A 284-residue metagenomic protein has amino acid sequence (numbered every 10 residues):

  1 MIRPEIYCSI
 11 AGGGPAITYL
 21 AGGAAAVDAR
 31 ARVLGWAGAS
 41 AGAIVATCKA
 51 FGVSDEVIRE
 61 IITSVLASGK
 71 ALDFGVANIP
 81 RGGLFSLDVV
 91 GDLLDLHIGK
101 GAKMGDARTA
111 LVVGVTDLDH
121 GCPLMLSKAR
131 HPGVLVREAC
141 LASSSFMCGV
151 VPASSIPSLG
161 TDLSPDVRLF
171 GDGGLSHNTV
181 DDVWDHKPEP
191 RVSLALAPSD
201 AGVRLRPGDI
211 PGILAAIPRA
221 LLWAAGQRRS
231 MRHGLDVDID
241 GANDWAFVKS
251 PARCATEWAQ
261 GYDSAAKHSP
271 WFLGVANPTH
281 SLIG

Functional and structural regions predicted by a protein language model:
M1-A37, T47-G284: Patatin-like phospholipase
G38, G42: Gly/Ala-rich beta-loop-alpha elbow adjacent to hydrolase catalytic centers
